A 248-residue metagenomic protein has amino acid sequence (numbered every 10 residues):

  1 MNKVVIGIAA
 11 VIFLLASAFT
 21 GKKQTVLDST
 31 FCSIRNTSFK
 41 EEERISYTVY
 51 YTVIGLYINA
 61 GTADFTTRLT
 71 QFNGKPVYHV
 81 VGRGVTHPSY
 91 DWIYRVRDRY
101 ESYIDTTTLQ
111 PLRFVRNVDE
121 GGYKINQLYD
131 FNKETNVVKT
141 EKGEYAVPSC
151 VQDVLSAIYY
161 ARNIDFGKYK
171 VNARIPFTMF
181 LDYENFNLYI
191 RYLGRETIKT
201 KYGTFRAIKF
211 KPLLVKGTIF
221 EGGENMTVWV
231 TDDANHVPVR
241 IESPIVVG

Functional and structural regions predicted by a protein language model:
M1-V4: Positively charged n-region of N-terminal signal peptides that target proteins for export
I6, R162-Y169: Generic surface-pattern signal
G7-A16: Bacterial N-terminal signal peptides
A18-F19, Y159: Generic low-complexity, intrinsically disordered sequence content enriched in small uncharged/hydrophobic residues
G21-F131, K168-G248: Acidic, serine/threonine-rich low-complexity disordered tracts
Y123-D165: Hydrophobic, well-structured mid-protein blocks that either form specific transmembrane helices
